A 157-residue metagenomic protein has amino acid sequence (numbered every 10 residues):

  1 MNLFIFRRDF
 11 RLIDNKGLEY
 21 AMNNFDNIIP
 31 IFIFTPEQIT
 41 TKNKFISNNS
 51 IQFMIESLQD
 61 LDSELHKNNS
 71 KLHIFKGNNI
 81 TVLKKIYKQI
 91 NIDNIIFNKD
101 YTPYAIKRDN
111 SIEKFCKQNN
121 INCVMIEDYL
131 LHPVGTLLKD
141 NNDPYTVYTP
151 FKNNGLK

Functional and structural regions predicted by a protein language model:
M1-K157: Trp/Phe/Arg-rich N-terminal binding region typifying the photolyase-homology
